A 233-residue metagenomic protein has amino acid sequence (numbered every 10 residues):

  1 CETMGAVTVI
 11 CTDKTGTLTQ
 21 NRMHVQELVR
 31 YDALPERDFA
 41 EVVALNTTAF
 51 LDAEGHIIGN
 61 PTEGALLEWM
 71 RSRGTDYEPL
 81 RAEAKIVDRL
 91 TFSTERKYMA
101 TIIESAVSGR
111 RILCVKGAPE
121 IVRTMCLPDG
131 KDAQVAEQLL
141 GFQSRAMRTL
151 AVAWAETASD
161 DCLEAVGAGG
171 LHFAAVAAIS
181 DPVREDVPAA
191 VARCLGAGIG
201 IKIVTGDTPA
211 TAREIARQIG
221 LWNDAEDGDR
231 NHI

Functional and structural regions predicted by a protein language model:
C1-I233: Conserved cytosolic headpiece of P-type ATPases
